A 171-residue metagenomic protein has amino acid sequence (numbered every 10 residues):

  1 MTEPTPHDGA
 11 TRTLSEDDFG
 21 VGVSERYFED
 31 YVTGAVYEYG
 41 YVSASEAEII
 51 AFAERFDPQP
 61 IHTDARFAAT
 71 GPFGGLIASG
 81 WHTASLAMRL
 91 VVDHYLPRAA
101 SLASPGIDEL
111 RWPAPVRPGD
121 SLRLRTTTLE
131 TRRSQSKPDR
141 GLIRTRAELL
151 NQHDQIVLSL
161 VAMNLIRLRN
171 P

Functional and structural regions predicted by a protein language model:
M1-V32, W112-P171: HotDog/MaoC-like acyl-thioester-processing domains
T2-G106, P171: Hot-dog-fold acyl-thioester-processing enzymes
